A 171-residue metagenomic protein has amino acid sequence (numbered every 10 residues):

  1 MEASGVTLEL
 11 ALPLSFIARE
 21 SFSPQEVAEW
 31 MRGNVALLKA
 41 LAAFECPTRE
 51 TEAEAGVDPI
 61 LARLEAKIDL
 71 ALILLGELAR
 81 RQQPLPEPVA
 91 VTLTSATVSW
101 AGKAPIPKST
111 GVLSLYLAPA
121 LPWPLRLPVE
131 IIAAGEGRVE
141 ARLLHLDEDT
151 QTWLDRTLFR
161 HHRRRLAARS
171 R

Functional and structural regions predicted by a protein language model:
M1-L93, V98-R171: Structured alpha-helical
